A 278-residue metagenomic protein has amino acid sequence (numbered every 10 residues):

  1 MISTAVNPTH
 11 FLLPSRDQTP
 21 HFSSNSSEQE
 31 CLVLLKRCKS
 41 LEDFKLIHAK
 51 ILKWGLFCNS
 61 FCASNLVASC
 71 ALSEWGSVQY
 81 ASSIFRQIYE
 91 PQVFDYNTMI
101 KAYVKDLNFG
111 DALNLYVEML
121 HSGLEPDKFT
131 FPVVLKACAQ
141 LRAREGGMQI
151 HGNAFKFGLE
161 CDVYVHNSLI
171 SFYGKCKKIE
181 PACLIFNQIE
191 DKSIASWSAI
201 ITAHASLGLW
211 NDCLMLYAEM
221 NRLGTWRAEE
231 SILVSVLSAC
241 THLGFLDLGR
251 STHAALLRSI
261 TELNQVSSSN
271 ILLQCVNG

Functional and structural regions predicted by a protein language model:
M1-R16: N-terminal chloroplast transit peptides
S27-C31, F44, N59, A63-S64 (+16 more regions): Pentatricopeptide repeat
L35-C38, S69-L72, Y103, C138 (+4 more regions): Residue at a conserved register position within TPR or TPR-like alpha-solenoid repeats
S40, E74-S77, N108, A143 (+4 more regions): Residues in the short coil linking paired helices within alpha-helical repeat scaffolds
G55, I88, Q92, G123 (+5 more regions): Inter-helix linker motif
I194-S198, L207-G278: Core solenoid repeat modules with strong leucine/isoleucine-rich periodicity, prominently canonical LRR arrays but also
